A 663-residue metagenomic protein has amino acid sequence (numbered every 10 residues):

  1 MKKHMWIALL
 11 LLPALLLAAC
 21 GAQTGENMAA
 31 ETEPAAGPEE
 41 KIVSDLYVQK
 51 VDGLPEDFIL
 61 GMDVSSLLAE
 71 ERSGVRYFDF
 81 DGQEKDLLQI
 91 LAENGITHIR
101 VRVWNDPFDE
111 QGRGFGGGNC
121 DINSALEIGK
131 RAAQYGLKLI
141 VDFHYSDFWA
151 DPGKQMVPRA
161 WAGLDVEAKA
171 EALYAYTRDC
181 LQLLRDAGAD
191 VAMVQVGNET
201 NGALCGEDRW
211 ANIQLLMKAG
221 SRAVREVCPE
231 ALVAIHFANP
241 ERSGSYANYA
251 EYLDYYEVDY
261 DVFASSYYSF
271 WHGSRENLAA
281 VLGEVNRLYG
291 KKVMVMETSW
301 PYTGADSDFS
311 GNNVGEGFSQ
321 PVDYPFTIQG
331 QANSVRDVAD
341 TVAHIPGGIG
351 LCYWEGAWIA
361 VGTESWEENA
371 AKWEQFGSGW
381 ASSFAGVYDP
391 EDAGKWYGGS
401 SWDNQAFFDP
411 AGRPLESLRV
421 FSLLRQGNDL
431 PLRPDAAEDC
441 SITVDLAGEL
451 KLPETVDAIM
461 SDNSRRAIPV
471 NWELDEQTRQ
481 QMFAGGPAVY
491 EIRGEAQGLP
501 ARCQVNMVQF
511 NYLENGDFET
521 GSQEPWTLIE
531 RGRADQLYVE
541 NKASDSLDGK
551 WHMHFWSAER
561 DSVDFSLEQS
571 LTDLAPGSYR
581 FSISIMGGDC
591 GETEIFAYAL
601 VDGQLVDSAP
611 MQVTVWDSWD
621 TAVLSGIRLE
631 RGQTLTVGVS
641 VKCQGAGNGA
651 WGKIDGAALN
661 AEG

Functional and structural regions predicted by a protein language model:
L46, E284, A305-N313, P325-S334 (+2 more regions): Aromatic-rich peripheral "rim/lid" segments of glycoside hydrolase catalytic domains that contact and position glycan
V48-L60, V508-R533: Extracellular carbohydrate-recognition regions
Q83-A150, W210-A231, L278-L288: Aromatic-lined substrate-binding rim segments of carbohydrate-active enzymes
D86, E519-H554, A558-R560: Extracellular glycan-recognition surfaces and repeat-rich motifs
D86-L88, E230-L232, N248-P321, T327-G330 (+1 more regions): Glycoside hydrolase catalytic-domain groove-lining segments
G114-F115, C120-S124, A150-D254, V258 (+2 more regions): Active-site cleft segment of glycoside hydrolase catalytic domains centered on the general acid/base Glu
D462-V505: Serine/threonine-rich, repeat-prone extracellular segments and beta-strand-based repeat modules of secreted/surface
D602-T636, Q644: Extracellular carbohydrate recognition and processing domains and analogous Trp-centered ligand-binding platforms
